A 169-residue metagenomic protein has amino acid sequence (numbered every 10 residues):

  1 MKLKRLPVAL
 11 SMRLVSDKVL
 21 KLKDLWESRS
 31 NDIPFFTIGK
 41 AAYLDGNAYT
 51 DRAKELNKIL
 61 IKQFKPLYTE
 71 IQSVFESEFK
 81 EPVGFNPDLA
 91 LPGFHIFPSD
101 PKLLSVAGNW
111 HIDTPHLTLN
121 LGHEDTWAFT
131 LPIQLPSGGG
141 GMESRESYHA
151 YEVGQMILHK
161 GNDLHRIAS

Functional and structural regions predicted by a protein language model:
M1, M12, E78-K80, H159: Localized chelating/binding microdomains that coordinate divalent metal ions or stabilize phosphate-bearing
M1-K58, K62-S73: N-terminal auxiliary "cap/dimerization" subdomain that precedes the catalytic jelly-roll/cupin core of mononuclear
K2, L91-H95, A128, G141-E143 (+1 more regions): Generic structural signal for residues positioned in beta-strands
L3, G93, A128-P132, Y148 (+1 more regions): Conserved hydrophobic/aromatic beta-strand scaffold that supports enzyme active sites
A9-S11, S99-P101, Q134-P136, D163-H165: Short, solvent-exposed loop/turn segments at secondary-structure junctions
P66, E124-A128, S137, H149-E152 (+1 more regions): Short, well-structured alpha-helical interface segments that form or flank functional binding sites
Y68-L135: Conserved double-stranded beta-helix
G141-S169: Catalytic core of Fe(II)/2-oxoglutarate
